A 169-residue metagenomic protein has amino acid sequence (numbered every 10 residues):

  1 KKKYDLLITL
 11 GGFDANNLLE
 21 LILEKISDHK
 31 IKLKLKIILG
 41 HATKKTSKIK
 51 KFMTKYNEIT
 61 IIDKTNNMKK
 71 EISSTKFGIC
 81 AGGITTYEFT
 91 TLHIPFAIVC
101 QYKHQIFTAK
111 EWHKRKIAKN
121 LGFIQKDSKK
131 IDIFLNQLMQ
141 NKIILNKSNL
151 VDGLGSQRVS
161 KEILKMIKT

Functional and structural regions predicted by a protein language model:
K1-T169: Nucleotide-activated sugar donor-binding and catalytic core shared by glycosyltransferases and related lipid-linked
